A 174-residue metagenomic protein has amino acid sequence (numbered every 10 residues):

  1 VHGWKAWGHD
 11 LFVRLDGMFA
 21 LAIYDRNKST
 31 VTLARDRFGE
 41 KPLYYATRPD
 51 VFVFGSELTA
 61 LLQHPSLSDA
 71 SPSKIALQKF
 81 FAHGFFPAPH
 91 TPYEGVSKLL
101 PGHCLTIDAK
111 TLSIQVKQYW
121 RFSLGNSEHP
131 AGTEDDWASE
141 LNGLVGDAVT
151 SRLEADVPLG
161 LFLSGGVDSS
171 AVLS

Functional and structural regions predicted by a protein language model:
V1-S174: Cysteine-centered catalytic environments shared across enzyme families
